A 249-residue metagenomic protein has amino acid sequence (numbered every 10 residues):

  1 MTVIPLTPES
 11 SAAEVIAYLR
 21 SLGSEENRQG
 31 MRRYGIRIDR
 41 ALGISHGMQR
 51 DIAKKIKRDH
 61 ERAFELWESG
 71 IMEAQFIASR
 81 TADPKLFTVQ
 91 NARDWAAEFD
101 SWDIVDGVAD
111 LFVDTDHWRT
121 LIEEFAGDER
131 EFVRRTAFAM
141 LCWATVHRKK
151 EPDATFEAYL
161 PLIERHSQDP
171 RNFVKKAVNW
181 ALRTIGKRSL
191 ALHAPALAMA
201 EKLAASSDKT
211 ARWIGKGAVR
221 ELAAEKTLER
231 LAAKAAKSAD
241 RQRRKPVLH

Functional and structural regions predicted by a protein language model:
M1-H249: Alpha-helical scaffold domains
